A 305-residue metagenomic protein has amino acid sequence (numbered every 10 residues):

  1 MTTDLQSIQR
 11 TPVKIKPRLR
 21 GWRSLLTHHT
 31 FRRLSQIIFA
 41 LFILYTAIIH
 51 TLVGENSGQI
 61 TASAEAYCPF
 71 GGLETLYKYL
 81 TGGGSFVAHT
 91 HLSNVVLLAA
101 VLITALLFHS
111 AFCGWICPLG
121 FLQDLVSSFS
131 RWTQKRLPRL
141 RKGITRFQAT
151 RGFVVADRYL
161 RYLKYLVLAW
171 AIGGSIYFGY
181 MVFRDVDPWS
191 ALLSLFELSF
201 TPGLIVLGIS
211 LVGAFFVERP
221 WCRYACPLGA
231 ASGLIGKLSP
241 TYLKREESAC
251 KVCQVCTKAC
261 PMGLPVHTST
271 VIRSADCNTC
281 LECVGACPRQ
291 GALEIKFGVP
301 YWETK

Functional and structural regions predicted by a protein language model:
M1-H267, A275-D276, E282-K305: Non-ligating segments of multi-cofactor redox enzymes
